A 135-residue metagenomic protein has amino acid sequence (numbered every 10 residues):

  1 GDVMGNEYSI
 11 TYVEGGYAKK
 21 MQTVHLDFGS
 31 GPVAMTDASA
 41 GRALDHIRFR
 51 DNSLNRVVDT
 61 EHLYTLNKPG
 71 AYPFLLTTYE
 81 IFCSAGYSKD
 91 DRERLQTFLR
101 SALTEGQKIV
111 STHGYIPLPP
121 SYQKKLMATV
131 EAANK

Functional and structural regions predicted by a protein language model:
G1-E105, Y115-K135: Flexible, solvent-exposed loop/hinge segments that line or gate ligand/substrate-binding clefts
V110-T112: A short acidic/glycine-rich loop-to-helix N-cap element
